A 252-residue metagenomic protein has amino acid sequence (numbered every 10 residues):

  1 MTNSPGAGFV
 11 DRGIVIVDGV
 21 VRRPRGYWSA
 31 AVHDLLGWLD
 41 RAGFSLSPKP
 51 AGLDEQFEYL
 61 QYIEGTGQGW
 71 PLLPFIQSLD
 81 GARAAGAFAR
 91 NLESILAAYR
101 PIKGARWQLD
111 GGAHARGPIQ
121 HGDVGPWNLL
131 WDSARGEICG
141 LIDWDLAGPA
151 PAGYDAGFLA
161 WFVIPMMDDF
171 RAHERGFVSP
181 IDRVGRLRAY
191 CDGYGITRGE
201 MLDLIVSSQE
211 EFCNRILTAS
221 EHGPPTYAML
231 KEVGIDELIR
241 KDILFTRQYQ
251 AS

Functional and structural regions predicted by a protein language model:
T2-H121, G125, D132-E137: ATP-binding pocket architecture of kinase catalytic cores
P74-F75, G148-A150, F170-H173: Short, polar/flexible loop-turn hinges at active-site or ligand-entry regions and domain interfaces
A113, G125-M166: Catalytic activation segment of kinase domains across protein kinase-like and atypical kinase folds
A156-Y194, E210-H222: Active-site activation/catalytic loop segments of kinase-like enzymes and analogous catalytic loops in related
F212-S252: ATP/Mg2+ or Mg2+-diphosphate-binding catalytic cores that bind nucleotide phosphates or diphosphates via glycine-rich
